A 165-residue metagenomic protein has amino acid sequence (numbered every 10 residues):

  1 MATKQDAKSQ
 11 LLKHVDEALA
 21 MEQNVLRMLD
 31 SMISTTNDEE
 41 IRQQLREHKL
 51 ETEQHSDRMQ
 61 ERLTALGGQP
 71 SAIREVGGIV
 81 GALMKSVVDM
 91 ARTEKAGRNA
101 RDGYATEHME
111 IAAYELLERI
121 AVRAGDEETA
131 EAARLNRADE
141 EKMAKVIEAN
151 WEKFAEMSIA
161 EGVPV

Functional and structural regions predicted by a protein language model:
M1-V165: Amphipathic alpha-helical hairpins
